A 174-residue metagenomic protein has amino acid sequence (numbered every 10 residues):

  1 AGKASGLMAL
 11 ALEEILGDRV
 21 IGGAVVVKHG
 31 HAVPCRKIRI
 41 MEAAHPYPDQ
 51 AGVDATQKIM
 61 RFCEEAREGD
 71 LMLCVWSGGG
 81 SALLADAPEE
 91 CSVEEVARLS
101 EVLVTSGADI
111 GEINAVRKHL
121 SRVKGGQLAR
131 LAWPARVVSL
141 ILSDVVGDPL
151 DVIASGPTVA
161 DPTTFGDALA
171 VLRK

Functional and structural regions predicted by a protein language model:
A1-K174: N-terminal loops that bind phosphate or other acidic moieties and the adjacent beta-alpha structural core
